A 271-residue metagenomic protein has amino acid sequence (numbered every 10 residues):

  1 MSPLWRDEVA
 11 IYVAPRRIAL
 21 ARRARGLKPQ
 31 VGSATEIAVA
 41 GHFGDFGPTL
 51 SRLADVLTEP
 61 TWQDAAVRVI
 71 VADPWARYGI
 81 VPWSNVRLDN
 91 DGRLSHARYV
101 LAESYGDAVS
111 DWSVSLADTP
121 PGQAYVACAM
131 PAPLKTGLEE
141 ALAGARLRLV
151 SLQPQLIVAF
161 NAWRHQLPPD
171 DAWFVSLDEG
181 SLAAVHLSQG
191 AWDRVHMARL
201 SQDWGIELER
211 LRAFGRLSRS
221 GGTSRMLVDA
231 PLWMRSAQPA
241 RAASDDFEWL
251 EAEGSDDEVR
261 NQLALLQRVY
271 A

Functional and structural regions predicted by a protein language model:
M1-A271: Hydrophobic/aromatic-enriched cytosolic interaction surfaces used to assemble or bind macromolecules
